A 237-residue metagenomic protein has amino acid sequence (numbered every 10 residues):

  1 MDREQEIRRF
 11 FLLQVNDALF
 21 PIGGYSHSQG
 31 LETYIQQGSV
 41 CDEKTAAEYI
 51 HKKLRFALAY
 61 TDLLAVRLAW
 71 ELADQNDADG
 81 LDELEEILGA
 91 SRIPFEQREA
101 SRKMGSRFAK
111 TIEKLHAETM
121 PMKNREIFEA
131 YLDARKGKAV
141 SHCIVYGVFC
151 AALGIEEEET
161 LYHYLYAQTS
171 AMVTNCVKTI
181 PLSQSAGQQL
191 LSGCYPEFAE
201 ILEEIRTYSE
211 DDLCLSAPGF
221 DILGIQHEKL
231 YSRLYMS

Functional and structural regions predicted by a protein language model:
R8-N76: Glycine/small-residue-rich interface belts in oligomeric ring/scaffold proteins and their assembly partners
R9, L13-F20, R92-E96, C150-A151 (+1 more regions): Extended, non-catalytic structural segments that build the interaction scaffolds of large macromolecular assemblies
T33, Q37, K52-Y60, A69-N76 (+7 more regions): Change "in soluble alpha/beta enzymes" to "in soluble alpha/beta proteins
L63, L68, Q75-L153: Internal, conserved structured core segments that host functional sites
V148-T174: Active-site rim beta-loop-alpha module in soluble metabolic enzymes
Y166-S237: C-terminal auxiliary extensions adjacent to catalytic cores
